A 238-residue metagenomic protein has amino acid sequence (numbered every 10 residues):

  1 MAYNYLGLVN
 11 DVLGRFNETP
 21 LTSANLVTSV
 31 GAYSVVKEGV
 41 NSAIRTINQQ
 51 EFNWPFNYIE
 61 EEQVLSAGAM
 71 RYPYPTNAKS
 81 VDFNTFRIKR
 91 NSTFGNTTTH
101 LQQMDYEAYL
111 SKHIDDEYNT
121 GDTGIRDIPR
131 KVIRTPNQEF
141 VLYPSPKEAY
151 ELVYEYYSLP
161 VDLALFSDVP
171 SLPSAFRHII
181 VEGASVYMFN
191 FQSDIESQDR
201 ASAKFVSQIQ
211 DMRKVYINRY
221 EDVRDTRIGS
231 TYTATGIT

Functional and structural regions predicted by a protein language model:
M1-T238: Glycine-enriched, solvent-exposed interface loops adjoining structured elements
